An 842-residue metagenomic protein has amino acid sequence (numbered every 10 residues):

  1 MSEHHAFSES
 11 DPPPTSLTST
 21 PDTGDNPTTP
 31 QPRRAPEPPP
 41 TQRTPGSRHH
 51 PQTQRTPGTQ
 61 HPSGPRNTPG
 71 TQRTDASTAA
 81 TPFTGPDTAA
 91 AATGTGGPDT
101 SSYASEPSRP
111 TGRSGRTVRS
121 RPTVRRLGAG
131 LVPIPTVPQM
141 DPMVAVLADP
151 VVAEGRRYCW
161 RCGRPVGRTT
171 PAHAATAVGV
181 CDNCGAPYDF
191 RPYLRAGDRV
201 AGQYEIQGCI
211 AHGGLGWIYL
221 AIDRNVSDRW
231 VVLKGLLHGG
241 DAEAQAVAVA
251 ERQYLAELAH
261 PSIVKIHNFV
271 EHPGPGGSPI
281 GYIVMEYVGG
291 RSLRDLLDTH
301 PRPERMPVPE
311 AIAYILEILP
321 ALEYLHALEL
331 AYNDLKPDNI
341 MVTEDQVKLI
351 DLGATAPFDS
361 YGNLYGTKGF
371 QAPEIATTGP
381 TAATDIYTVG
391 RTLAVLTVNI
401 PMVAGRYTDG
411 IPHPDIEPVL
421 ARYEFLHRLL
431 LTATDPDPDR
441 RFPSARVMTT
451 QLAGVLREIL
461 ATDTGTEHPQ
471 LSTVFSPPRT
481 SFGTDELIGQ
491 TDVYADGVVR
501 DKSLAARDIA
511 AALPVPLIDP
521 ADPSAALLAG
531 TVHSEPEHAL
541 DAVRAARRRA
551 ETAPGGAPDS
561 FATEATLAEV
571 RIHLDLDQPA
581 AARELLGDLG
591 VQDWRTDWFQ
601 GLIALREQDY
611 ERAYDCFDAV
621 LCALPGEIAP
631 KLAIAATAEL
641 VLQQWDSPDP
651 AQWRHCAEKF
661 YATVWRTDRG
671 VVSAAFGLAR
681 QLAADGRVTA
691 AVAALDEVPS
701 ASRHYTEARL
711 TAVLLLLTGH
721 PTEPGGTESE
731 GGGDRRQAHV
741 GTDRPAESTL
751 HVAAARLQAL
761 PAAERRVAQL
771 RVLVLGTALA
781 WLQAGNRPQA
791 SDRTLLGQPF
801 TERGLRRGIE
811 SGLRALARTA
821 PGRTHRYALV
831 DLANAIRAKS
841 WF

Functional and structural regions predicted by a protein language model:
I206-G214, I218: Protein kinase glycine-rich loop
Y219-L220, S227-H238: Glycine-rich ATP phosphate-binding loop
G240-E257: AlphaC helix of the eukaryotic protein kinase fold
N268-V270: A short, aromatic-enriched beta-strand patch in the conserved N-lobe beta-sheet of the protein kinase catalytic domain
G274-E286, G290, R294-D295: A conserved loop-to-beta-strand element in the N-lobe of protein kinase catalytic cores that borders the ATP-binding
Y314-I315: Activation segment signature within eukaryotic-like protein kinase domains
H326-V342: Catalytic-loop of the protein kinase fold
T462-L567: Regulatory extensions appended to serine/threonine kinase catalytic cores
